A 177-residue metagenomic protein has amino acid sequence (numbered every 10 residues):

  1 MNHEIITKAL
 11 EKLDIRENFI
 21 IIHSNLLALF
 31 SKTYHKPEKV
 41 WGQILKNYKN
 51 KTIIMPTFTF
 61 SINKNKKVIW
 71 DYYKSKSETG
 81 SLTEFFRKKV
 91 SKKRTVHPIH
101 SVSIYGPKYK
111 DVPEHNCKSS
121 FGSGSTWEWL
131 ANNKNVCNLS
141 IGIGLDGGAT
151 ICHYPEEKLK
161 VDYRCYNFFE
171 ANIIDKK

Functional and structural regions predicted by a protein language model:
M1-K177: N-terminal and secondary-structure boundary signal
